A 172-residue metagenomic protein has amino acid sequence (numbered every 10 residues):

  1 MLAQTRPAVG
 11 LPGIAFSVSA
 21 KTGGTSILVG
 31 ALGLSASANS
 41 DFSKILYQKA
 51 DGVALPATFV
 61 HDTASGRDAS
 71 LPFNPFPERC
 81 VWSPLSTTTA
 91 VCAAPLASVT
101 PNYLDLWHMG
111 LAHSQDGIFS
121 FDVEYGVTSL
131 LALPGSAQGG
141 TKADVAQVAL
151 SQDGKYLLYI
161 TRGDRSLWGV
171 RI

Functional and structural regions predicted by a protein language model:
M1-L2, A36-L46, G52, C80-T89 (+1 more regions): Blade-terminus and WD-like Trp-Asp/Gly-His loop motifs, strongest in beta-propeller folds
M1-V29: Solenoidal tandem-repeat scaffolds enriched in leucines and small polar residues
A3-Q4, Q48, A93-P95, I160 (+1 more regions): Residue-level marker for isolated small/hydroxyl-bearing positions within beta-strands of beta-sheet-rich domains
P7-G10, D51-A54, A97-T100, G163-S166: Short glycine/acidic-enriched loop and turn motifs that connect beta-strands
F16-S19, F59-T63, G110-Y125: Beta-propeller blade signature
D68-R79, Y125-S151: Conserved blade-ending motifs and adjacent loop-strand segments that build the rim/top face of beta-propeller domains
A93-H113: Short, conserved, GDST-rich strand-edge loop motifs in beta-rich repeat architectures
Q147-I172: Blade-level signature of beta-propeller repeat domains, shared across WD40, Kelch, NHL, RCC1 and BNR/Asp-box propellers
